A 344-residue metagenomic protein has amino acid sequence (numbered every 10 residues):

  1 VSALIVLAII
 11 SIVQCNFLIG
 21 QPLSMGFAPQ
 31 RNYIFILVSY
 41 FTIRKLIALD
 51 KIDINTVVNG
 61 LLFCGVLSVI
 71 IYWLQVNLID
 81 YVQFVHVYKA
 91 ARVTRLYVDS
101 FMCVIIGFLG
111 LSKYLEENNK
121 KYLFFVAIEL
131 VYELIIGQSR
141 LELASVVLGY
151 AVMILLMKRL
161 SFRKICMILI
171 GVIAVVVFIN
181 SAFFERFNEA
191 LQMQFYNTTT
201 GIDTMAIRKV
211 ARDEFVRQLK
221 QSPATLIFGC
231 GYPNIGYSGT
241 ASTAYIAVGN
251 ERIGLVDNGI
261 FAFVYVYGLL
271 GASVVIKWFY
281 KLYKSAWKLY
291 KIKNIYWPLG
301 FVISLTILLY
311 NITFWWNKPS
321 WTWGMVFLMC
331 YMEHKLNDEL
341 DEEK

Functional and structural regions predicted by a protein language model:
V1-I10, A48, I52-N59, K113-K121 (+2 more regions): Transmembrane signal-anchor hairpin modules in multi-pass inner-membrane enzymes, especially those that act on
V1-I12, G20-K45, G60: Aromatic-anchored transmembrane helix interface
F27-N32, Y88-I105, S139, V256-G259 (+2 more regions): Membrane-interface micro-motifs in multi-pass membrane enzymes
N55-Y81, T94-L156: Alpha-helical transmembrane segments of multi-pass inner-membrane proteins
F108-L109, G300-K344: Transmembrane alpha-helices of multi-pass inner-membrane enzymes
N119, R163-K164, V266-L308: Hydrophobic transmembrane alpha-helices and their immediate junctions
I136-G137, M157-T199, L219-Q221: A membrane-periplasm/extracellular boundary helix in multi-pass inner-membrane enzymes that assemble envelope glycans
I202-Y267: Long extracytoplasmic/lumenal interhelical loops at the membrane interface of multi-pass membrane proteins
